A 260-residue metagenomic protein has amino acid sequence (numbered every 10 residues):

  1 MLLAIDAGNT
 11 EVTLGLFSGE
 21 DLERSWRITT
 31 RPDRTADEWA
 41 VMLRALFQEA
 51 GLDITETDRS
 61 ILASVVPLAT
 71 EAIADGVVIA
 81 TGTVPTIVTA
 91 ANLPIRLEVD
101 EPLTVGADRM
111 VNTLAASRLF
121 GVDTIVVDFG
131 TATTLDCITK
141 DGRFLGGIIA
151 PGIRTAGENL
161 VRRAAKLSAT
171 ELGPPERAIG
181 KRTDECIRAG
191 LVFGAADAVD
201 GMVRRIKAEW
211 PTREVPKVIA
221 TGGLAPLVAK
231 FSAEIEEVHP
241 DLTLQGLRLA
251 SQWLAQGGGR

Functional and structural regions predicted by a protein language model:
L2-A4, T30, G157-R260: ATP-binding/phosphotransfer module of carbohydrate and carboxylate kinases, centering on a glycine-rich
L2-D6, I61, T124-D128, I219: Short glycine-aspartate micro-motif
L2-Q48, G142-S168, G173-R177: Short glycine-rich, Thr/Ser-proximal phosphate-binding strand/loop in the N-terminal lobe of ATP-dependent enzymes
L16-F17, I73-G76, I138-K140, F231-A233: Short amphipathic alpha-helical segments
R24, T81-V88, F144-I149, I235-L244: Short hydrophobic/aromatic-enriched beta-strand-loop microsegments
L43-D58, M202-P216: Phosphate/pyrophosphate-binding loops at sites that engage ATP/ADP/AMP, CoA/4′-phosphopantetheine, polyphosphate
F47-V78: Phosphate-bearing ligand-interacting subdomains that bind or position ATP/ADP/UDP/GDP/NAD(P) or nucleotide-linked
D75, T83-R163, V192-R205, L227 (+1 more regions): Phosphate-binding/catalytic loop of phosphoryl-transfer enzymes
